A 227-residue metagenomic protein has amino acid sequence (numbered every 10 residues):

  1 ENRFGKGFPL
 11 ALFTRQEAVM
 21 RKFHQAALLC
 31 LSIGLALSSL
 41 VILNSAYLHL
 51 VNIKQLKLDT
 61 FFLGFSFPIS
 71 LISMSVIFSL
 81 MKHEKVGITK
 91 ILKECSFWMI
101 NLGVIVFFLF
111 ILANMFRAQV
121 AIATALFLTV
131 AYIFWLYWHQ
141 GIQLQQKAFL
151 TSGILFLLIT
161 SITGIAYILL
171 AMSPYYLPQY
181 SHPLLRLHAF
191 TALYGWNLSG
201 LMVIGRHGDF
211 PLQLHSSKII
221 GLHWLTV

Functional and structural regions predicted by a protein language model:
E1-V227: Hydrophobic alpha-helical transmembrane segments of multi-pass integral membrane proteins
